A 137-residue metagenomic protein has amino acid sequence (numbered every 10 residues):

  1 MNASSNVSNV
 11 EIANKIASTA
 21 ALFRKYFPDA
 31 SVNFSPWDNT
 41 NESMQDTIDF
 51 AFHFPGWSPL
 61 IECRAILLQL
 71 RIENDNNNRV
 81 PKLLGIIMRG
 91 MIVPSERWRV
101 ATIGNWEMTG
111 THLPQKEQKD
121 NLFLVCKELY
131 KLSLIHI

Functional and structural regions predicted by a protein language model:
M1-A51: Charge-rich, low-complexity N-terminal segments
A30-G85: Amphipathic, interaction-prone secondary-structure segments
L67, L84-G90, D120-E128: Low-complexity, flexible helical/coil segments
R89-H112: Short acidic, glycine/tyrosine-flanked loop/strand segments centered on an H-E-D-like triad
W106-E128: Well-ordered alpha/beta subsegment
I135-I137: Conserved small/polar residues in nucleotide/adenosyl-binding loops
